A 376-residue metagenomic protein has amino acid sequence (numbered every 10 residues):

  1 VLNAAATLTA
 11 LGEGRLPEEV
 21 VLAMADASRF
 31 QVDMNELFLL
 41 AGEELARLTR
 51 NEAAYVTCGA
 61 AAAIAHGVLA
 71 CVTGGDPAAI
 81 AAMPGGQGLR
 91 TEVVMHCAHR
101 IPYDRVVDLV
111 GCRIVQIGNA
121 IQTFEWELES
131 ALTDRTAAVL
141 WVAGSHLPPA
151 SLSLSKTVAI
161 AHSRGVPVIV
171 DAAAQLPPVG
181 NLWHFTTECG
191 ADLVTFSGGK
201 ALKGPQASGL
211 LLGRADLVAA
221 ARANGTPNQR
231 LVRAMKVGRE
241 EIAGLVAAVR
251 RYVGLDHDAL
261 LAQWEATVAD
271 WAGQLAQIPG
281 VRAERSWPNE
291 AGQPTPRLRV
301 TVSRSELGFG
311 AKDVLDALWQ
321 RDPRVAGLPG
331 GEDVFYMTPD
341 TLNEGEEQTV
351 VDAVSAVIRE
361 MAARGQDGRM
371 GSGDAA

Functional and structural regions predicted by a protein language model:
V1-L11, R15, G42-V253, A272-A276 (+6 more regions): Conserved PLP-enzyme active-site core in the AAT-like
L2-N35: Glycine-rich phosphate-binding segment of PLP-dependent enzymes
V21, F38-G42, V351: Hydrophobic face of alpha-helices
A23, R233-L298: Structural motif of enzymes handling amino- and sulfur-group chemistry
M34-L39, A53-A54, V232-K236, L255-W264 (+3 more regions): Flexible, glycine/charged-enriched surface loops at secondary-structure junctions
Q274-S355, R359, G365-R369: Conserved C-terminal alpha-helix-loop-beta "cap" of PLP-dependent enzymes that closes/shapes the active-site mouth
G373-A376: A glycine-rich, hydrophobic/aromatic-adjacent loop/helix-cap motif
